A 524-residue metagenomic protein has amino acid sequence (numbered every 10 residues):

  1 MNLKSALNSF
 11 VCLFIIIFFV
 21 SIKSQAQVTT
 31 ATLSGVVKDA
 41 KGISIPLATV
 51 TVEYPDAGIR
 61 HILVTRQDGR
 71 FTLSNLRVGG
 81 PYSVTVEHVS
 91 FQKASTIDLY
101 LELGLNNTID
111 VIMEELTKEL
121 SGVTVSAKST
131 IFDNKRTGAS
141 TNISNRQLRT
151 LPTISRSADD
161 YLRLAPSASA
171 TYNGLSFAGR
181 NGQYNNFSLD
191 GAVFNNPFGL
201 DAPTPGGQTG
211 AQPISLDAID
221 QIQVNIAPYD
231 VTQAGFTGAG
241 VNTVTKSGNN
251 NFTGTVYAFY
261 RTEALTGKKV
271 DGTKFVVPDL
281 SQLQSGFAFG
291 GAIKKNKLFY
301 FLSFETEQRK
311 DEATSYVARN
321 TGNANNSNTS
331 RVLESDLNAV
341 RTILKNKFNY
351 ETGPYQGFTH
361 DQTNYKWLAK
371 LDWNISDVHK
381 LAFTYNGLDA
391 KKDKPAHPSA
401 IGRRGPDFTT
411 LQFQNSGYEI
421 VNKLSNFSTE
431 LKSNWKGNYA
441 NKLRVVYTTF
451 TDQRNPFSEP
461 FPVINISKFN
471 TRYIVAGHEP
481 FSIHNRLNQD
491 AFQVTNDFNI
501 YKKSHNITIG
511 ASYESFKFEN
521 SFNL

Functional and structural regions predicted by a protein language model:
M1-T29: Cleavable N-terminal targeting peptides that direct proteins into the secretory/outer-membrane pathway or into
Q25-T130: Periplasm-facing N-terminal accessory domains of Gram-negative outer-membrane beta-barrel systems
A40, L116, A178-R180, V244-K246 (+5 more regions): Structural signature of outer-membrane beta-barrel channels/translocons
R66, Q92, I97-D110, E114 (+5 more regions): Periplasmic N-terminal accessory/gating domains of Gram-negative outer-membrane beta-barrel systems
S144, P203-Q208, Q223-N225, K269-T273 (+5 more regions): Extracytoplasmic loops and strand-loop junctions of Gram-negative outer membrane beta-barrel proteins
A158, N173, Q183-N185, A218 (+6 more regions): Outer-envelope beta-barrel architecture signal
L216-Q223, V231-G240, K246-N338, D361-W367: Outer-membrane beta-barrel translocator/receptor signature
H360-T363, I375-L524: Replace "related TpsB outer-membrane translocases also match" with "some related outer-membrane beta-barrels such as
